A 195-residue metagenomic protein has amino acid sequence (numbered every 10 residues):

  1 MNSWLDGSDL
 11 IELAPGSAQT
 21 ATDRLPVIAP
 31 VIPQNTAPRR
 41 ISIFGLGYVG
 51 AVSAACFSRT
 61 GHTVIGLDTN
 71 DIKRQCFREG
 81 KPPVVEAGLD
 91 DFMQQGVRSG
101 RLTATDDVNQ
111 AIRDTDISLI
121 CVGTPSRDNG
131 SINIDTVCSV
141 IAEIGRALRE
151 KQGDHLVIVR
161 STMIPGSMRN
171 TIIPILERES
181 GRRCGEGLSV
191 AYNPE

Functional and structural regions predicted by a protein language model:
W4-A18, R24-R40, R59, T63 (+4 more regions): Conserved N-terminal Rossmann-fold NAD(P) cofactor-binding segment
L46-G47: Glycine-rich Rossmann-fold phosphate-binding loop(s) that bind the pyrophosphate of adenine dinucleotide cofactors
G50-A51: N-terminal Rossmann-fold NAD(P) dinucleotide-binding loop
A54-A55, I173: A generic structural signal for short, well-ordered alpha-helical segments in conserved domains
G66, I120, V157-V159: Structural beta-sheet core signal
P125-E195: Rossmann-like NAD(P)(H) cofactor-binding subdomain of soluble oxidoreductases
